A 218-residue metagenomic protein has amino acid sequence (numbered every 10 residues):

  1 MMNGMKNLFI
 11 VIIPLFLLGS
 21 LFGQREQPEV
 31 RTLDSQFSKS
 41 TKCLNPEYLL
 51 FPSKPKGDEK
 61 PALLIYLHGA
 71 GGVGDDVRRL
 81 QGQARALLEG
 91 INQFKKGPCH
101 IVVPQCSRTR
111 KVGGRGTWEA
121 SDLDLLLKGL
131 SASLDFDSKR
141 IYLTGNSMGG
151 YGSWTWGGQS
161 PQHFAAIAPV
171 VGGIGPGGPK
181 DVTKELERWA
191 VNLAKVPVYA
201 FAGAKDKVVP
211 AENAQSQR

Functional and structural regions predicted by a protein language model:
I10-G19: Bacterial N-terminal signal peptides
L21-L63, C99, M148, W156 (+1 more regions): A domain-start/cap signature at the N-terminus of enzymes
K54-D58, R110-M148, P161: Gly/Ser-rich "nucleophile elbow"/oxyanion-hole loop immediately N-terminal to the catalytic nucleophile in hydrolases
A62, C99, R140, A165 (+1 more regions): Alpha/beta-hydrolase fold active-site loops
L63, L67-D124: Active-site machinery of serine-nucleophile hydrolases
Q81-N92, L126, Y151-W154, I174-V191 (+1 more regions): Alpha-helical scaffolding within the catalytic cores of extracellular/periplasmic polymer-degrading hydrolases
T155-A165: Conserved hydrolase catalytic core segment
A166, V171-R218: The feature captures the conserved acid-bearing segment of alpha/beta-hydrolase catalytic domains
